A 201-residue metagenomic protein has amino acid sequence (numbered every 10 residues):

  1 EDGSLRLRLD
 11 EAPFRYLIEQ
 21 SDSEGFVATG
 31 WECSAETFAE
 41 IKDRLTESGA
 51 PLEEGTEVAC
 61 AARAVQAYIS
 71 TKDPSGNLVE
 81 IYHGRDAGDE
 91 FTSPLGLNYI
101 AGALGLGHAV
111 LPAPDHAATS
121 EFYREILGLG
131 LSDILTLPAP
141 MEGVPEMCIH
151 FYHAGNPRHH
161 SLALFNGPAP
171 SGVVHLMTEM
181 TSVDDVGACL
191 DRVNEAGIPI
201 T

Functional and structural regions predicted by a protein language model:
E1-F14, L111-H159: Core segments of cupin and vicinal oxygen chelate
D2-L5, L9-V27, L52-E53, I100-A103 (+5 more regions): Catalytic cores of nucleotide-enabled group-transfer and carboxylate-activating enzymes in metabolic and assembly-line
R15-Y16, G88-P94, H159-L162: A short, acidic/glycine-rich surface segment
L17-S21, T29-E32, I81-Y82, E121-E125 (+4 more regions): A structural feature that tracks compact, well-ordered secondary-structure segments with a strong bias toward
Q20-T46, A67-D73, G105-P114, P168-A196: Vicinal oxygen chelate
S21, A59-R63, A139-V144, P168: A short beta-turn/loop motif at secondary-structure boundaries
S48-G105, M147-H153, A196-T201: Vicinal oxygen chelate
E142-G143, H153-N156, L164-P170, D191-R192: Short, conserved, surface-exposed binding loops centered on an aromatic residue
